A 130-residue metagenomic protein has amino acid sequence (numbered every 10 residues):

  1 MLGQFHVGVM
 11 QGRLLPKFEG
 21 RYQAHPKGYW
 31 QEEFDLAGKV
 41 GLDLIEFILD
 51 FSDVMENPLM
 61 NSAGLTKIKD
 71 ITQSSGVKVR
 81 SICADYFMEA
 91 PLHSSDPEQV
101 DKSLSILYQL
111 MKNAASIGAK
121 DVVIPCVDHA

Functional and structural regions predicted by a protein language model:
M1-S116: N-terminal pre-domain/capping segments
A114-A130: Active-site groove signature of glycoside hydrolases
